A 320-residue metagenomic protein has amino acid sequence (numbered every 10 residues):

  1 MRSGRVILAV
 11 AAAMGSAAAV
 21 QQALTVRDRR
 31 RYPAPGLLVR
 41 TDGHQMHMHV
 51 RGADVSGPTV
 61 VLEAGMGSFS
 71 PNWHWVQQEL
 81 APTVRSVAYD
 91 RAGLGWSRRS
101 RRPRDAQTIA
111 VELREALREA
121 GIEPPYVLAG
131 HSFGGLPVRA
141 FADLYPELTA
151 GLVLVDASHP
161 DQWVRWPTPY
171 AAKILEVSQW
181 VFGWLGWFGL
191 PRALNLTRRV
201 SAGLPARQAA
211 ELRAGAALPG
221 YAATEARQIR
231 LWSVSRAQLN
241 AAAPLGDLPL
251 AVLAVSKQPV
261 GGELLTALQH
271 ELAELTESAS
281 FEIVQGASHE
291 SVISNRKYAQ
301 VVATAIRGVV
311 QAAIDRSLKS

Functional and structural regions predicted by a protein language model:
M1-H47, R51, S56, A92 (+9 more regions): Short amphipathic, positively biased membrane-proximal segments that drive organelle/inner-membrane targeting
V50-W96: Conserved HGGG/HGGXW glycine-rich cap/lid loop of the alpha/beta-hydrolase fold
R51, A88-A129: Active-site loop/oxyanion-hole signature of alpha/beta-hydrolase fold enzymes
W73-H74, S97-P103, V164-R165: Conserved catalytic-core motifs of eukaryotic protein kinase domains, centered on the activation segment
E123-W166: Conserved hydrolase catalytic core segment
L154-L194: A catalytic-pocket lid/entrance helix-loop region that shapes and gates access to the active site across common
R207-Q285: Conserved serine/cysteine hydrolase catalytic core
E277-S320: Catalytic active-site module of serine/aspartate enzymes centered on a nucleophile-bearing elbow/loop
